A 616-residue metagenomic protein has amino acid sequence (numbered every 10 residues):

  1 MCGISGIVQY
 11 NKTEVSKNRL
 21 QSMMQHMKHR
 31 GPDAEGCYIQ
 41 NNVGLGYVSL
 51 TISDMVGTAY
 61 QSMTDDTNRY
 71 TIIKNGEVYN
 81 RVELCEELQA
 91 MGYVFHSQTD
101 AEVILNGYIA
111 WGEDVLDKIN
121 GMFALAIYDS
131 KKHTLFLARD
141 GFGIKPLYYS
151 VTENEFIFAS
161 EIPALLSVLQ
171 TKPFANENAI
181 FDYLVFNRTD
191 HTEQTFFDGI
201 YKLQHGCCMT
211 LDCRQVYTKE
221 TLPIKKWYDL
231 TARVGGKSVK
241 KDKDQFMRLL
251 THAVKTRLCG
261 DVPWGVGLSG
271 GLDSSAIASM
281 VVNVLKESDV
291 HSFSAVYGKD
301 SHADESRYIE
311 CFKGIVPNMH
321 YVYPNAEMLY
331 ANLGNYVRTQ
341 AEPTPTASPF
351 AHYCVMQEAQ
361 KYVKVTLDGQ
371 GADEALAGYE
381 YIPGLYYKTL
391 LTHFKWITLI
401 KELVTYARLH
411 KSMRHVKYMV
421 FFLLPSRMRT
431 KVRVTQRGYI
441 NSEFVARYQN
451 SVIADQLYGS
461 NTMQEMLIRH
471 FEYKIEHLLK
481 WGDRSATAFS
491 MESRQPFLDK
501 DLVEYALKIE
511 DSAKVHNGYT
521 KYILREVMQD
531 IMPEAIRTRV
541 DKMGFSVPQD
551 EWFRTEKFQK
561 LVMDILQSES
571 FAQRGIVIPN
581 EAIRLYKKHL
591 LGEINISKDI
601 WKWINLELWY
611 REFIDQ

Functional and structural regions predicted by a protein language model:
M1-I4, Q21-S22, D114, S167-V168 (+8 more regions): Adenosyl-5′-phosphate
M1-Q340, H352, M356, D530 (+1 more regions): Cysteine-centered catalytic environments shared across enzyme families
R30, R81, I144, L165-V168 (+14 more regions): Phosphate/oxyanion-binding loops and surfaces in catalytic or ligand/nucleic-acid-binding neighborhoods
A34, P146, S274, A372 (+2 more regions): Short hydrophobic/aromatic residue motifs in ordered secondary structure
I104, V355, R408-S412, V416 (+1 more regions): Glycine-rich phosphate-binding/catalytic subdomain of phosphoryl-transfer and nucleotide/sugar-phosphate-processing
G334-R338, Q360, I382-G384, W552-F553: Short low-complexity, flexible loop/linker segments enriched in glycine and/or proline with clustered acidic
E342-T346: Acceptor-substrate binding/catalytic loop of class I
C354-K411, L478-L479, R484-L502: Active-site adenylate/phosphate-handling loop in enzymes that bind or generate adenylated species
